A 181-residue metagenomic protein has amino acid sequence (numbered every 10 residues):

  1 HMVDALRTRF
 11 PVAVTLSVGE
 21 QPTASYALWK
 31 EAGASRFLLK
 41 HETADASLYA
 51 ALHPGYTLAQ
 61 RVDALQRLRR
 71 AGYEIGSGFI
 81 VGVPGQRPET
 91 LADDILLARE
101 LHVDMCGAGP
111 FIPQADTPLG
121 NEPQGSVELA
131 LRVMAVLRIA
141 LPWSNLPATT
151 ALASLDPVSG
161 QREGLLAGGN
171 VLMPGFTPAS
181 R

Functional and structural regions predicted by a protein language model:
H1-L65, E74-V81, D104-G107: Core AdoMet radical
R7-T8, R69, L165-L166: Anion (oxyanion) recognition and catalysis
A13-S17, N145-T150: Short catalytic-loop micro-motif centered on adjacent basic/acidic residues
P22-E31, P84-R99, A153-L166: Catalytic cores of alpha/beta
S35-R36, H41, A59-L119, L129-P147 (+1 more regions): Conserved C-terminal portion of the radical SAM core fold that forms the substrate/S-adenosylmethionine-binding
A46-A51, A115-G120, R181: A short acidic, helix-capping loop that chelates divalent metal ions and anchors anionic groups
P123-G125: Short, contiguous acidic/charged loop-to-helix segments that flank catalytic cores in large enzymes
P157-R181: Radical SAM enzyme core and accessory elements
